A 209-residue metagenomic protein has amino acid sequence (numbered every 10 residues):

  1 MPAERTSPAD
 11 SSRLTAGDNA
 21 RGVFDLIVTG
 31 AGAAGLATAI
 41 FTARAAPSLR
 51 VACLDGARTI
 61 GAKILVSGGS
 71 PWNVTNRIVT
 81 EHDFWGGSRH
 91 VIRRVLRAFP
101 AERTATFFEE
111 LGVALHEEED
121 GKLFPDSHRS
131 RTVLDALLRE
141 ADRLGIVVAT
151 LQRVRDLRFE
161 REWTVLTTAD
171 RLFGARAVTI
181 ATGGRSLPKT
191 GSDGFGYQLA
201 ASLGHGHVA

Functional and structural regions predicted by a protein language model:
P2-V23: A short, basic/flexible loop-to-alpha-helix module at the beginning of a structural domain
A20-A34: Beta1/beta-strand and adjacent pyrophosphate-binding region of the FAD-binding site in flavoprotein oxidoreductases
I27, A43-G69: Glycine-rich FAD pyrophosphate-binding loop
A31-A34, T38-A43: Small-residue (primarily alanine) positions within well-ordered alpha-helices, especially packing/interaction faces
A45, T132, R139-A209: Predominantly flavin-linked oxidoreductase catalytic cores and closely associated redox partners
L49-V51, L115, V178: Hydrophobic anchor at the start of a short beta-strand that flanks the dinucleotide cofactor-binding loop
G69-E117: Glycine-rich active-site loop/strand segments that organize a redox cofactor
R93-R97, T106-E110, L115-D156, V165-T168: Conserved N-terminal helical subregion
